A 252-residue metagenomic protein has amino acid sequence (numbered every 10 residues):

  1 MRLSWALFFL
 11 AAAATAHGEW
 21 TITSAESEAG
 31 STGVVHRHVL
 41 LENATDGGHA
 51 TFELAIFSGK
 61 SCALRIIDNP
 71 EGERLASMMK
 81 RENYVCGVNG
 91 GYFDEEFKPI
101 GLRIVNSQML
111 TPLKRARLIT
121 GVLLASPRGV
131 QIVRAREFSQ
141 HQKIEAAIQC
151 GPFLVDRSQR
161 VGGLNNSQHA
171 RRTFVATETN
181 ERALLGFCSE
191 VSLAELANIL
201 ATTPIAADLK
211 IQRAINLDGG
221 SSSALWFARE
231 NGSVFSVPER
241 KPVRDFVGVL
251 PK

Functional and structural regions predicted by a protein language model:
M1-F8: Sec-dependent signal peptide recognition, specifically the positively charged N-region followed immediately by
A11-A13: N-terminal signal peptide c-region/cleavage motif recognized by signal peptidases
A16-K114, G186: Zymogen propeptides
H49-F52, R81-E82, L118, Q149 (+2 more regions): Extracytoplasmic
A50, P127-Q131, T177-L184: Beta-strand-turn-beta hairpins that frame and shape the catalytic cleft of phosphate-ester-processing enzymes
L54, V122, F174: Short, surface-exposed charged micro-motifs
G91-N166: Active-site-adjacent helix-turn-beta-strand microarchitecture at beta-sheet edges that either contains or buttresses
F97-A116, N165-T173, T177-N216, S221-K252: Conserved, well-ordered active-site substructure
